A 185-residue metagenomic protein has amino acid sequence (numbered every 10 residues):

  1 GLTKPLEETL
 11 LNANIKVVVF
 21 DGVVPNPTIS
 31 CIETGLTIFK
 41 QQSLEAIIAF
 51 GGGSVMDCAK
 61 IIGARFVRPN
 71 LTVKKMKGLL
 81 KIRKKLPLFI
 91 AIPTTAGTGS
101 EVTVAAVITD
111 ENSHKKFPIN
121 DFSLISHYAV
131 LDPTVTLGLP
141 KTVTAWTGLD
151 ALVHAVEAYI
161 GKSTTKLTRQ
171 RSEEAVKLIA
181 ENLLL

Functional and structural regions predicted by a protein language model:
G1-A46: ATP/NTP phosphate-donor binding region
N12-K16, N70, L185: Short, glycine- and charge-enriched coil/turn segments that flank and shape catalytic ligand pockets
G22, L79-I82, L139, K166: A general structural-boundary detector
V24-P25, G97, G138: Short strand->helix junction
S30-L131: Glycine/threonine-rich beta-strand-loop-alpha-helix active-site module that forms ligand/phosphate-binding
A105-L185: Carboxylate- and glycine-rich phosphate/diphosphate-binding segment that chelates Mg2+/Mn2+
